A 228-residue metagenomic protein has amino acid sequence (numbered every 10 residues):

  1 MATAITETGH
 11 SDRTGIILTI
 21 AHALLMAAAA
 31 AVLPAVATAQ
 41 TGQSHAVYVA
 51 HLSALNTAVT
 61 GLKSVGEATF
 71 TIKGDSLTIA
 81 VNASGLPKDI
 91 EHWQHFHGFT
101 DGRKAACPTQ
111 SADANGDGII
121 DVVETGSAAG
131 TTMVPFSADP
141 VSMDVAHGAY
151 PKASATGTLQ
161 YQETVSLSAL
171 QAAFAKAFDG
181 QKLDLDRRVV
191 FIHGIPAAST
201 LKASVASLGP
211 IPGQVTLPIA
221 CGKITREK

Functional and structural regions predicted by a protein language model:
M1-I17: N-terminal secretory signal peptides that target proteins for export/translocation
A2, A37-K228: N-terminal leader/targeting pre-sequences
S11-T14, A23, T41: Positively charged, low-complexity intrinsically disordered regions
T14, M26, F99-D101: Alpha-helical and His/Cys-centered functional microenvironments
G15-L18, L24, C221-G222: Generic N-terminal leader/processing signal
I20-V32: Bacterial N-terminal signal peptides
